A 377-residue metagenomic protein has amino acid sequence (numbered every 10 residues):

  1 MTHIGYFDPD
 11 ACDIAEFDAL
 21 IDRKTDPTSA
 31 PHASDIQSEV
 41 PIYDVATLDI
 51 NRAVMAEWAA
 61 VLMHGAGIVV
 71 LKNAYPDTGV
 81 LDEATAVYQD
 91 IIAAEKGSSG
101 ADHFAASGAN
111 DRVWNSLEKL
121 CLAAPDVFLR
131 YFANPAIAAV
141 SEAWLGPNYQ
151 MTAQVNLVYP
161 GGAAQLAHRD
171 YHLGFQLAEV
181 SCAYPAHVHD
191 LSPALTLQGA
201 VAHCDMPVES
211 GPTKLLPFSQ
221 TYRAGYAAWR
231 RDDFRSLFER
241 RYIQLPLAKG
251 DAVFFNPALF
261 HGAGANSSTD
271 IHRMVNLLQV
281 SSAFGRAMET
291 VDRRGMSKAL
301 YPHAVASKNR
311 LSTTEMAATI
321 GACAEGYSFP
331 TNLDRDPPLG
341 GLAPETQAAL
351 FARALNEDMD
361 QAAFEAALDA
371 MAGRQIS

Functional and structural regions predicted by a protein language model:
M1-H64, A317-P330, D334-S377: Fe(II)/2-oxoglutarate
A11, D18, K24-A178: Non-heme Fe(II)-dependent double-stranded beta-helix
D77-G79, Y159-P160, P207-E209, Y222-R223 (+2 more regions): Flexible loop/turn segments at secondary-structure boundaries
A139-V140, Q165-L166, L173-L237, Y242 (+1 more regions): Catalytic core of non-heme Fe(II) oxygenases with the double-stranded beta-helix
A153-V155, G199-V201, N276-V280: A structural signal for short, well-ordered beta-strand segments
F218-A228, S268-L277, Q361-S377: C-terminal/domain-terminus segments
Y226-A227, A265-S267, R286-D292, S307-M316 (+1 more regions): Short conserved micro-motifs at the rims of enzyme active sites and ligand-binding pockets
A227-H303: Catalytic core of Fe(II)/2-oxoglutarate
